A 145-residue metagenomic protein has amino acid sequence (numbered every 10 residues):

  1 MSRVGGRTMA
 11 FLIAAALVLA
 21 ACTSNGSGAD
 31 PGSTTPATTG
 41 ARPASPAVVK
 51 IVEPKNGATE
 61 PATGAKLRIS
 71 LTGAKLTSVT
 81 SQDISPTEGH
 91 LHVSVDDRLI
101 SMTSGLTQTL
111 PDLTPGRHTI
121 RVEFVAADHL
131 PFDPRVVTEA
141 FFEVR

Functional and structural regions predicted by a protein language model:
V18-A21: C-terminal motif of bacterial Sec signal peptides marking the signal peptidase cleavage site
T23-N25: Bacterial signal peptide processing site
S33-E60: Short, compositionally biased P/S/T/A/G/V-rich stretches that sit at domain boundaries
K55, L71-Q82: Short amphipathic, basic-aromatic surface patches that mediate peripheral association with negatively charged
S81-Q82, H129-V136: Beta-sandwich strand segments
R98-G105: Short beta-strand segments within Ig-like beta-sandwich modules, predominantly Fibronectin type-III
E123-A127: Beta-strand-rich extracellular modules
